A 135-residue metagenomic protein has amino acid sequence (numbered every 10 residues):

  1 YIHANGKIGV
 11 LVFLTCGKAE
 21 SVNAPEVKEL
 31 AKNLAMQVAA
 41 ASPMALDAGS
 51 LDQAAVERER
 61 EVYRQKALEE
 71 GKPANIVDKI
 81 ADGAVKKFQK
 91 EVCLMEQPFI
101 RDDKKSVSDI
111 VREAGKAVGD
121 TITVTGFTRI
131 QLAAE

Functional and structural regions predicted by a protein language model:
Y1-E135: N-terminal assembly/interaction segments in proteins that build large macromolecular machines
